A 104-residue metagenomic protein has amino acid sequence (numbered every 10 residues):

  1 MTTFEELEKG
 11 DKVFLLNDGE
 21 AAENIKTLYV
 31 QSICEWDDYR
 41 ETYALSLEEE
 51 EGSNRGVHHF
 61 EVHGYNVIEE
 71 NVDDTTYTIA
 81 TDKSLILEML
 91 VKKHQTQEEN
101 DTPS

Functional and structural regions predicted by a protein language model:
M1-K9: Mixed-charge, Lys/Arg-rich low-complexity intrinsically disordered regions
E5-E6, Q31-C34, I79: Short, exposed beta-strand/loop patches in secreted or surface proteins that constitute
A22-W36: Short beta-strand-centered aromatic/proline hotspots
Y39-E41: Short acidic/glycine-enriched loop/turn segments that link adjacent beta-strands
Y43-S104: Intrinsically disordered, low-complexity, charged/polar segments
